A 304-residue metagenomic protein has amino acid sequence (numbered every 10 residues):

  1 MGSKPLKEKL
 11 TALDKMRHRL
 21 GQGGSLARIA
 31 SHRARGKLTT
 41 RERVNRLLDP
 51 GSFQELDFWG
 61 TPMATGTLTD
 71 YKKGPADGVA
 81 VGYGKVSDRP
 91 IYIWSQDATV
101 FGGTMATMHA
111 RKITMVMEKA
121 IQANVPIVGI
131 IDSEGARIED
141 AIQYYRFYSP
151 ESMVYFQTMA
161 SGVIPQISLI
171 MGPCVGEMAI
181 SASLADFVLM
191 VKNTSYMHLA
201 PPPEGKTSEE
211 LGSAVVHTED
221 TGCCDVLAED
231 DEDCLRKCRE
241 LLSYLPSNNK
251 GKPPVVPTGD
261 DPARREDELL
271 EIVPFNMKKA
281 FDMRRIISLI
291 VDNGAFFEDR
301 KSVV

Functional and structural regions predicted by a protein language model:
M1-P90, S95: N-terminal amphipathic, basic-rich helices that act as targeting or association modules
R35-T65, D261-F297: Amphipathic alpha-helical
A64-T67, Y71-D77, F101-E118: Glycine-rich anion/phosphate-binding loops
I93-W94, P126-D132: Short beta-strand segments at enzyme active-site cores
I131-K250: Conserved catalytic cores of soluble enzyme domains, especially glycine-rich substrate-binding beta-alpha loops
V226-R284: Terminal amphipathic helices with adjacent charged low-complexity linkers/tails
V303-V304: Conserved small/polar residues in nucleotide/adenosyl-binding loops
